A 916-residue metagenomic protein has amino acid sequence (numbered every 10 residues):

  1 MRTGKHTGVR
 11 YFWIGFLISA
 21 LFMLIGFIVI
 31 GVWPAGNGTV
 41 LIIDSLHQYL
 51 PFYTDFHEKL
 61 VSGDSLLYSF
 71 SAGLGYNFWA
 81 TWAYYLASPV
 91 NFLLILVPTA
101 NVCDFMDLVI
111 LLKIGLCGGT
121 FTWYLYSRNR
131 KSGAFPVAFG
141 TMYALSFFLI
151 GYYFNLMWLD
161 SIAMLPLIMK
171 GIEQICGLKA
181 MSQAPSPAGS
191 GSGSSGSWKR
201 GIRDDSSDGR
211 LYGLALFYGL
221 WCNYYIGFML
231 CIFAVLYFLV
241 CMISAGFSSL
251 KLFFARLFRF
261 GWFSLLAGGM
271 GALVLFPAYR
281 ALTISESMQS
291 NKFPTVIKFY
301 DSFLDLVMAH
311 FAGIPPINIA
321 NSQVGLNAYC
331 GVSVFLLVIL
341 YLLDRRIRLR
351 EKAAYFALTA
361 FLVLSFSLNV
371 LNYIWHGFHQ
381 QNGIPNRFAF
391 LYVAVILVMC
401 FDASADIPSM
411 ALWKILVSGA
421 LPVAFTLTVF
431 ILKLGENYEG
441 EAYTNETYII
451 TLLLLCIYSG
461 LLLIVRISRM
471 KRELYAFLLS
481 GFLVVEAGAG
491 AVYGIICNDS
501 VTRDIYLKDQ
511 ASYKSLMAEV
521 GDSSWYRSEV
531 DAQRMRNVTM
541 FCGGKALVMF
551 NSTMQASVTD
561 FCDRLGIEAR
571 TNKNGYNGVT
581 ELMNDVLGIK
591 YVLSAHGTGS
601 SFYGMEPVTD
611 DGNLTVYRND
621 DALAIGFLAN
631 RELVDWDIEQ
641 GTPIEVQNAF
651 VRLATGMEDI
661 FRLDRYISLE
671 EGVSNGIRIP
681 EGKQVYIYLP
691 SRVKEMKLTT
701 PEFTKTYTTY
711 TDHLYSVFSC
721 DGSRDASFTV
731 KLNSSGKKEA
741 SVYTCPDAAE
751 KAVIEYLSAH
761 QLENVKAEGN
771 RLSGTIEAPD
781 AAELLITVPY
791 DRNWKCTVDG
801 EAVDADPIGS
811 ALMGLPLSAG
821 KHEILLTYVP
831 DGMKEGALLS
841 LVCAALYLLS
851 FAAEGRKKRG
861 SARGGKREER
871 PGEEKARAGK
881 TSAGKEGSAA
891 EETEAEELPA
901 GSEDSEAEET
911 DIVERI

Functional and structural regions predicted by a protein language model:
R2-G4, G8, F52, M657-E869 (+1 more regions): Active-site-proximal, structured, solvent-exposed surfaces of multi-pass membrane proteins that position macromolecular
S19-M23, L111-Y124, R128, G133-K179 (+4 more regions): Membrane-embedded helix bundles of polyisoprenyl
F22-G118, T141-I162, L282-S287, T295-S322 (+2 more regions): Membrane-interface coil-to-helix junctions
H47-Q48, T54-F56, P89, R256-R259 (+5 more regions): Periplasmic/ER-lumenal interhelical loops and adjacent helix-loop junctions in multi-pass membrane proteins
I168-R210, S404-P408: Membrane-interface transmembrane helices that cradle and orient dolichyl/undecaprenyl
L216, F482-D504, M517-V586, A622-A624 (+5 more regions): Extracytoplasmic/lumenal acceptor-recognition loop(s) of multi-pass membrane glycoenzymes
I226, A353-Y373, G377-S512, A819-K866: Contiguous transmembrane helix-bundle modules in multi-pass membrane proteins
F247-F258, L340-V370, I415: Membrane-interface helix-loop-helix junctions at transmembrane boundaries of multi-pass membrane enzymes, predominantly
